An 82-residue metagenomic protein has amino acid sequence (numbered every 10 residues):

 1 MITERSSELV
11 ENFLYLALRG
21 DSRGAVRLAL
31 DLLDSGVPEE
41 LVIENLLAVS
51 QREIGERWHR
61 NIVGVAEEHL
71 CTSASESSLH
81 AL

Functional and structural regions predicted by a protein language model:
M1-L82: Long amphipathic alpha-helical segments
